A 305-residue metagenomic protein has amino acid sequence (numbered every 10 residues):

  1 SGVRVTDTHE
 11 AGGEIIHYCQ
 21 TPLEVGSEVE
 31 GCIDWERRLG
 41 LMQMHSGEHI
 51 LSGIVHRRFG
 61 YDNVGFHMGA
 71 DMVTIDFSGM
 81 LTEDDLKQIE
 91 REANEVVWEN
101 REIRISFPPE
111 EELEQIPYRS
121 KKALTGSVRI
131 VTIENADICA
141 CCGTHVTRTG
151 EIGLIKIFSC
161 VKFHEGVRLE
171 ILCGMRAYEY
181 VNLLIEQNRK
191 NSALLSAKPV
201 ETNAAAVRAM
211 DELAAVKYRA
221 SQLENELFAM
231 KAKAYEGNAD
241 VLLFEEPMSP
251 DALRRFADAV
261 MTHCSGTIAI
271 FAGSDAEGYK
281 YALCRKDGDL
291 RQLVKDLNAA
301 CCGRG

Functional and structural regions predicted by a protein language model:
S1, E24-T74: Active/ligand-binding-proximal structured segments within catalytic/core domains that scaffold catalytic residues
S1-S27: Conserved nucleotide-binding/hydrolysis modules and their immediate coupling elements across P-loop/ASCE NTPase motors
G12-T21, V73-G79, K280-A282: A generic structural motif
R37, R57-F163: Functional cores that coordinate and move charged inorganic groups
H49-L51, I75, G143, L169 (+1 more regions): Divalent metal-coordination and catalytic microenvironments
A140-I152, D240-G305: Glycine-rich, acidic loop segments that terminate in or are immediately followed by a histidine
H145-V146, G150-A205: A conserved active-site cap/scaffold subdomain adjacent to cofactor or substrate pockets
E186-A276: Hydrophobic helix-and-loop "lid/oligomerization" segment in the mid-to-C-terminal part of catalytic domains
